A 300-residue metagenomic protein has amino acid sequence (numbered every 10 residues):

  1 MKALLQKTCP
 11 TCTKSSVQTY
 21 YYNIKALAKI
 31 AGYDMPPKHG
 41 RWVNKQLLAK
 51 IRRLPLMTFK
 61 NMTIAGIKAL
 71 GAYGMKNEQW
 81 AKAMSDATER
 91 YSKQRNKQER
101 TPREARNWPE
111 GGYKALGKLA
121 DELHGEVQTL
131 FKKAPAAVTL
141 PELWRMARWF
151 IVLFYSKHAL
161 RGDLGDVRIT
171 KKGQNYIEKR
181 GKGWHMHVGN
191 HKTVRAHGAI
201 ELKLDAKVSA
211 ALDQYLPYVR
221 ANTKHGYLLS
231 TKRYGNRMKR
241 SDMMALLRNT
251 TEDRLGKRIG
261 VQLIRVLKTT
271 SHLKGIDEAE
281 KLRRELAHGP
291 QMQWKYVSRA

Functional and structural regions predicted by a protein language model:
Q6-Y91, Q262-V266: Non-catalytic DNA-binding core/recognition domains of DNA-processing enzymes
S15, D163, E280: Residues within the helices of the helix-turn-helix
E78-A136: Flexible interdomain linker/hinge and immediately adjacent N-terminus of the catalytic tyrosine-recombinase domain
L116-G162: Basic, Lys/Arg- and aromatic-enriched nucleic-acid-binding interface segment
W144-R148, L153-K172, G275-D277, L286-H288: A short, glycine-centered helix-capping/turn motif at helix boundaries that positions DNA-contacting or catalytic
V167-V208: Conserved tyrosine-mediated DNA breakage-rejoining catalytic core shared by Y-recombinases
K203-I264, L273: Active-site/catalytic core of tyrosine-dependent DNA strand-transfer enzymes
K257-R258, I276-S298: Short, polar N-cap/turn motifs at the start of nucleic acid-interacting alpha helices
